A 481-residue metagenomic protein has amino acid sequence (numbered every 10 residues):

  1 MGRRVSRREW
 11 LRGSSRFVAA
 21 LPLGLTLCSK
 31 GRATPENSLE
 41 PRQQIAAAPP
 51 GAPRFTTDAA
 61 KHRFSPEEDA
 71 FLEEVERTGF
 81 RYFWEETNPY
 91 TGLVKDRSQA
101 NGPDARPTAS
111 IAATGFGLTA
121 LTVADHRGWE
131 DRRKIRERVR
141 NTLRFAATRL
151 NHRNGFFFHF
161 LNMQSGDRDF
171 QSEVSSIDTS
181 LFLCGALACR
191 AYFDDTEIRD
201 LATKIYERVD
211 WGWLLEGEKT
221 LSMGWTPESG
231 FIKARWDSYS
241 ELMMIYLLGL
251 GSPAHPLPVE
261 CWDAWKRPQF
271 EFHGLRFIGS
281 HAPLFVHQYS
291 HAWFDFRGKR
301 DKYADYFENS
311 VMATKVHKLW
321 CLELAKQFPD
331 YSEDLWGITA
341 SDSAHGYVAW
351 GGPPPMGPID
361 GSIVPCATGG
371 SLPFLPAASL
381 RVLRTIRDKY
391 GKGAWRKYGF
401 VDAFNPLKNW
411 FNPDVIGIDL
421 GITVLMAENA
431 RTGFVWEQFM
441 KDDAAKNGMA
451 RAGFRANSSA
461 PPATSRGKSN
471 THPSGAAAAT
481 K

Functional and structural regions predicted by a protein language model:
M1-V5, E9: Secretory targeting signals
V5, G13-S14, C28, N37 (+2 more regions): Intrinsically disordered, low-complexity segments enriched in Ser/Pro/Gly/Ala and basic residues
E9-G31: N-terminal export signals
R16, K30, Q43-I45, P49: Short, intrinsically disordered, low-complexity terminal segments
L27-Q43: Signal peptide processing junction and immediate N-terminal pro/mature segment of secreted/exported proteins
I45-K481: Ser/Thr/Asn(+Pro)-rich, low-complexity disordered segments
